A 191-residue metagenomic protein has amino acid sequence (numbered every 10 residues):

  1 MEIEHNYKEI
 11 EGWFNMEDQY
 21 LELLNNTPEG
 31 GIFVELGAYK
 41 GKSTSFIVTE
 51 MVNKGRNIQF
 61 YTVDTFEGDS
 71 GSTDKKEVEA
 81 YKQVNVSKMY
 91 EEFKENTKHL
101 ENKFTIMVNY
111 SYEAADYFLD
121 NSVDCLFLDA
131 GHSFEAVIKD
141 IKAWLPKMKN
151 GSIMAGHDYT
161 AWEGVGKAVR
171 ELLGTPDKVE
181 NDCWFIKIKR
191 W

Functional and structural regions predicted by a protein language model:
E2-W191: S-adenosylmethionine/decaboxylated-SAM
